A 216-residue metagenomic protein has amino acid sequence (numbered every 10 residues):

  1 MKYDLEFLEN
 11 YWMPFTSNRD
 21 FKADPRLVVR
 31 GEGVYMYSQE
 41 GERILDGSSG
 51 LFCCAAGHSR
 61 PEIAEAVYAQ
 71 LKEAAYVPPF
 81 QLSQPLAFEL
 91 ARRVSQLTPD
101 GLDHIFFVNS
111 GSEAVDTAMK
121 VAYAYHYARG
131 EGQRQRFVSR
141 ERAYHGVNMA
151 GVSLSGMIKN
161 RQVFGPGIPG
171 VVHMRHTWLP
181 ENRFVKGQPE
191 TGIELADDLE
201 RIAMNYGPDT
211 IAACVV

Functional and structural regions predicted by a protein language model:
M1-E32, L82, L195: Active-site-adjacent loop/helix segments that line or gate small-molecule/cofactor pockets in enzymes
M13, Y68-Y76, S95-P99, Y127 (+4 more regions): Generic secondary-structure signature for well-ordered alpha-helical cores
P25-D46: Active-site and channel-lining beta-strand-loop segments that bind or position nucleotide-derived/phosphorylated
R26-R30, G57, P61, Q84 (+4 more regions): Electropositive phosphate-/nucleotide-binding environments in soluble metabolic enzymes
G33-Y35, H104, R136: Conserved beta-strand and immediately adjacent loop positions that scaffold enzyme active sites
E40, D100-D103, G132-Q135, M149 (+2 more regions): Short coil/turn connectors at secondary-structure junctions
R43-E131, V138: Glycine-rich loop-to-alpha-helix module at the N-terminal edge of alpha/beta enzyme cores
R142-V216: PLP-dependent aminotransferase-class I/II
